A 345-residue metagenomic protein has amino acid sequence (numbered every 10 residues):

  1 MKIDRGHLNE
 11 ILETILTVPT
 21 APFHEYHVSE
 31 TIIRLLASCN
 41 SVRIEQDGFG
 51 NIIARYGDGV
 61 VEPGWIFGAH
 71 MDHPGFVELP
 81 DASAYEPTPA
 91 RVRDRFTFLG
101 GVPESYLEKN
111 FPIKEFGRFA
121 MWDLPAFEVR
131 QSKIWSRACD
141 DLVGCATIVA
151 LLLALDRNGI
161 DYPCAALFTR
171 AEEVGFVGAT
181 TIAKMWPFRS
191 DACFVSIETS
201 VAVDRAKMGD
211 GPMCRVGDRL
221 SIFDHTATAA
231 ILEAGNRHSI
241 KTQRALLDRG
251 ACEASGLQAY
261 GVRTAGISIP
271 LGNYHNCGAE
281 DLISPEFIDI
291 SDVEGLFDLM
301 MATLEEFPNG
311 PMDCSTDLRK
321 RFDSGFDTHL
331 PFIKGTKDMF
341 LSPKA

Functional and structural regions predicted by a protein language model:
M1-A345: N-terminal hydrophobic/helix-forming segments and targeting peptides
